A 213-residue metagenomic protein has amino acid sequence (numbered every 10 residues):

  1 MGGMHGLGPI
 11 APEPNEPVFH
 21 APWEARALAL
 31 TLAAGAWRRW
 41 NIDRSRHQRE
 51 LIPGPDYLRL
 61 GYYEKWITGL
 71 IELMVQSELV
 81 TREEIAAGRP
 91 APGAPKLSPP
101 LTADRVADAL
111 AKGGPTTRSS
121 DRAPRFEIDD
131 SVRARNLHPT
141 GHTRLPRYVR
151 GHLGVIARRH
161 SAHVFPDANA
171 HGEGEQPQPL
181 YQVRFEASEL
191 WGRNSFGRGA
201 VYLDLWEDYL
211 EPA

Functional and structural regions predicted by a protein language model:
M1-P95: N-terminal intrinsically disordered, low-complexity, charge/repeat-rich segments that act as generic
M4-L32, M74-S77, T116-I128, N136-A213: Basic/aromatic-rich interaction segments and small domains that mediate binding to polyanionic partners
A94, V106-R118, R135-H138: Short, structured beta-strand/loop micro-motifs enriched in basic residues and often containing a Trp
K96-L101: Core nucleotidyl-transferase/polymerase catalytic module
D104-V106, L110, N194-G197: Short flexible/disordered coil segments
